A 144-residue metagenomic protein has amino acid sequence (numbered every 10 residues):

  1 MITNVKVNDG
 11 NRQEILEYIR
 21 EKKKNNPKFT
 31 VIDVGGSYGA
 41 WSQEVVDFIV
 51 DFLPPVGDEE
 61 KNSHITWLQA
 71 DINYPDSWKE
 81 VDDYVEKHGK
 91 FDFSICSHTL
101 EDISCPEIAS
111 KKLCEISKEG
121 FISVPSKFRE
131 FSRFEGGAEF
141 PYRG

Functional and structural regions predicted by a protein language model:
M1-G89, F93: Conserved N-terminal segment of class I S-adenosyl-L-methionine
D51, C96, I122: Redox-cofactor binding/interface segments in oxidoreductases and associated redox assembly factors
S77-K79, D102-E107: Active-site-adjacent loop/helix micro-motif of nuclease/hydrolase catalytic cores
F93-T99: A short beta-strand submotif of the Rossmann-like class I SAM-dependent methyltransferase core that lines
S104-G144: S-adenosyl-L-methionine-dependent methyltransferase catalytic module, highlighting the catalytic core
